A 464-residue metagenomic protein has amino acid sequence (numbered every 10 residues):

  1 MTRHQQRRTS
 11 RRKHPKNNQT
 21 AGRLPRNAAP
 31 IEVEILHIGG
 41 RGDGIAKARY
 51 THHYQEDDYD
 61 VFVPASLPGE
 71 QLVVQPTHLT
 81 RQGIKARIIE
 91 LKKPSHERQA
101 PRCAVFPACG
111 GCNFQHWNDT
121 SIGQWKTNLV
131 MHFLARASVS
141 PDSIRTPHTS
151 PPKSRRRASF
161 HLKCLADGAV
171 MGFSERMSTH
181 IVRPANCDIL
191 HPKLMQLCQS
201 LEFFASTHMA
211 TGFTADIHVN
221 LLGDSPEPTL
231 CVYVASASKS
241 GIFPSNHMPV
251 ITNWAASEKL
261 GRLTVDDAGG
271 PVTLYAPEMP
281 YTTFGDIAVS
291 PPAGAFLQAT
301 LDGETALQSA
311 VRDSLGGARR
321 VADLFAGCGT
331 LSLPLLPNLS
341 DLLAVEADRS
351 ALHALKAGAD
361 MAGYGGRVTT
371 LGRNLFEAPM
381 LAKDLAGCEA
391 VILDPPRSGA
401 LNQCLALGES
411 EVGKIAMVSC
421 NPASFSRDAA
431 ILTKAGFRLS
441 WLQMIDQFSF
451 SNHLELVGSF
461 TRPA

Functional and structural regions predicted by a protein language model:
T2-N27, E32-E34, T207, T229 (+1 more regions): Rossmann-like S-adenosyl-L-methionine
T2-V105, L375: Terminal RNA-binding accessory module
G69, L190, T300: Short, conserved phosphate/pyrophosphate- and ester-handling motifs at nucleotide-, phospho-/glycolipid
V73-Q75, S159, A322: Hydrophobic beta-strand signal
I89-P101, P107-T214: Extended interfacial segments that mediate partner engagement and assembly in macromolecular machines
I144-P151, I217-N220, A268-P271, M444-Q447: Short, solvent-exposed loop/turn elements at beta->coil junctions and helix N-caps that rim active or binding pockets
H180-S225, S238-T264: Internal alpha/beta scaffold segment
